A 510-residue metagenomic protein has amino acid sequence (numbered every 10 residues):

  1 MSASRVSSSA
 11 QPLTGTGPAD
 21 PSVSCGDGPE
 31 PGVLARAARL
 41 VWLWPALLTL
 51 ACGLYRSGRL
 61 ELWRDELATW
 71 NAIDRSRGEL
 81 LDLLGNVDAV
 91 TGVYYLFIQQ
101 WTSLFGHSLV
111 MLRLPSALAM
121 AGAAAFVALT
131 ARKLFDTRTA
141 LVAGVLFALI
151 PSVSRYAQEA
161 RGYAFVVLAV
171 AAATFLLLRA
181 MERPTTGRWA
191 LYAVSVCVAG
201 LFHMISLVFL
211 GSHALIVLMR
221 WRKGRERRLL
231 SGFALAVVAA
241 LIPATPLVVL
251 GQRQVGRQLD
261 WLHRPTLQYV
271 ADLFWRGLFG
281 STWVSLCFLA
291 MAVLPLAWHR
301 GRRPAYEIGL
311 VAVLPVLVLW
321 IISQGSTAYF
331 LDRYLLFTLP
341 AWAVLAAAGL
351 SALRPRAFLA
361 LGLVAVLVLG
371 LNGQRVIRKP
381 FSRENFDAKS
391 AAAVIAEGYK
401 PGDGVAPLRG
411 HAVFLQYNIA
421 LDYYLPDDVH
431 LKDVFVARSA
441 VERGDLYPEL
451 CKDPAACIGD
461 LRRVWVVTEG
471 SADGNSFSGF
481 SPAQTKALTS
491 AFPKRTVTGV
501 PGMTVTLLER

Functional and structural regions predicted by a protein language model:
M1-C52: Start-transfer (signal-anchor) and selected internal transmembrane alpha helices of multi-pass inner/ER membrane
L34-R510: Membrane-proximal helix-loop-helix interfaces that form the catalytic/acceptor-binding platform of multi-pass membrane
